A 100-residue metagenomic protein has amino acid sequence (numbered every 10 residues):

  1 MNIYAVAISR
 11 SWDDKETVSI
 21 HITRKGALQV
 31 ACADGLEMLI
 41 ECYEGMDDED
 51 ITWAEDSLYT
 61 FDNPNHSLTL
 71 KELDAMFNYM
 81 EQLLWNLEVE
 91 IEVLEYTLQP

Functional and structural regions predicted by a protein language model:
M1-T17: Short aromatic-glycine-(Arg/Gly/Cys) micro-motifs in beta-strand/loop hairpins
S9-W12, I22-Y43: A short, charged, amphipathic alpha-helix used as a generic interaction element across diverse proteins
R10, V18-I20, L58, L68: Compositionally biased regions
S19-T23, Y96: Generic detection of short hydrophobic beta-strand segments and adjacent strand-loop junctions
A33-P100: Short, mixed-charge low-complexity intrinsically disordered segments
